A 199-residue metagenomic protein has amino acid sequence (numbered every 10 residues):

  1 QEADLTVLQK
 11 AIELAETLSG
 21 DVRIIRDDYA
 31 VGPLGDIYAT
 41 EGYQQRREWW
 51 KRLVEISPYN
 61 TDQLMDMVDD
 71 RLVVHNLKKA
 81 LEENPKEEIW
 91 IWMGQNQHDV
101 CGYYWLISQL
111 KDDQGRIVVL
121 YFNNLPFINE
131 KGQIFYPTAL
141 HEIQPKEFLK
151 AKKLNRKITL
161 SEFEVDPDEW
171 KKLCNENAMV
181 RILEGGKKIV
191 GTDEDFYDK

Functional and structural regions predicted by a protein language model:
Q1-D62: A structured, charge-rich N-terminal accessory region that forms the first stable segment of a protein and links
Q1-E2, I25, W92-N96, F122-N123: Short His-Asn-centered micro-motif
I12, L18-S19, W105-V119: A short alpha->loop->secondary-structure connector
V22-D28, G115-N129: A generic structural motif
L34-G35, D99-I107, I128-I134: A short acidic (Asp/Glu
D36-Y43, E130-E147: Short, surface-exposed amphipathic charged segments that create phosphate/polyanion-binding patches used for binding
V54-Y104: Long, hydrophobic/aromatic-enriched structural stretches that serve as scaffold segments
Y136-K199: A conserved mid-domain beta-alpha-beta active-site/ligand-binding segment of alpha/beta enzyme cores
